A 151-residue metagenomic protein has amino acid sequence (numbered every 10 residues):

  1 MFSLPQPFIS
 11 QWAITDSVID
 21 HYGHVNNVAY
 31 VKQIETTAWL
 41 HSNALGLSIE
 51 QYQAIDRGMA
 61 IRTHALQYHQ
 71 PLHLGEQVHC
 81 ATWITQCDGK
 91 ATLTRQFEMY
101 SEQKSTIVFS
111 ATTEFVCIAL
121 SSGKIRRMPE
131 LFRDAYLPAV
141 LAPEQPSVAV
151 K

Functional and structural regions predicted by a protein language model:
M1-H79, T85-T94, E98-K151: Terminal targeting signals and extreme-terminal segments of soluble enzymes
